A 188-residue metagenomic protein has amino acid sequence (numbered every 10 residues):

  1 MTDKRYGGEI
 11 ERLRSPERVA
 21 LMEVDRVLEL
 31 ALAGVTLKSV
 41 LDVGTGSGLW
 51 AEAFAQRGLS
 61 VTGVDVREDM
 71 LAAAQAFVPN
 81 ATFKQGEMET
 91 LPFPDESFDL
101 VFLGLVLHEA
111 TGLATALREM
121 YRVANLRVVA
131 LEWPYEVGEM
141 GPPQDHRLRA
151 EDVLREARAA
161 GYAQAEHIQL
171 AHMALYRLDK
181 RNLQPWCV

Functional and structural regions predicted by a protein language model:
M1-V35, L49, E136-E139: Conserved class I S-adenosyl-L-methionine
L41, G46-T90: Class I SAM-dependent methyltransferase SAM/SAH-binding core
E89-L100: A short acidic, Gly/Pro-enriched loop at the edge of an enzyme's catalytic core that lines a small-molecule cofactor
L100-G112: A short SAM/SAH-binding and catalytic strip from SAM-dependent methyltransferases
A114-V128: A short glycine-rich, Lys/Arg-flanked "PGG" loop and its adjoining helix->strand segment in the class I
V129-E156: Conserved class I S-adenosyl-L-methionine
E151-I168, K180: A SAM-dependent methyltransferase catalytic signature shared across enzymes that methylate proteins
Q169-V188: Core SAM-dependent methyltransferase catalytic element
